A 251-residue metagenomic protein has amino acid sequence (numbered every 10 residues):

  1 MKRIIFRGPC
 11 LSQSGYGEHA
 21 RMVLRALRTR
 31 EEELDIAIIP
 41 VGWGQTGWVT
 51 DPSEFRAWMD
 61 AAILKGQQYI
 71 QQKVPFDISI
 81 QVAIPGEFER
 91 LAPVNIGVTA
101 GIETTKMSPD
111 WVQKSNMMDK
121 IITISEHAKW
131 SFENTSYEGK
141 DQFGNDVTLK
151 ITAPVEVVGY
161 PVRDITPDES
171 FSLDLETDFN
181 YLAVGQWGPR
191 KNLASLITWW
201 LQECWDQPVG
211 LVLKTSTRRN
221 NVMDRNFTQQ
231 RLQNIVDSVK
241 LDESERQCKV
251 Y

Functional and structural regions predicted by a protein language model:
M1-K2, I165-N180, C204-Q207: Nucleotide-sugar donor-binding and catalytic loop/hinge architecture of NDP-sugar-dependent glycosyltransferases
M1-Q45: N-terminal subdomain of nucleotide-sugar transferases
I5, D174-K191, I197-W200, L211-L213: Conserved donor-binding/catalytic core segment of Leloir-type glycosyltransferases
I5-R7, Q45-S131: Extended catalytic core of nucleotide-activated donor transferases of GT-like folds
C10-L11, V184-G188, T217-R219: Short donor-sugar binding/catalytic loops of nucleotide-sugar-dependent glycosyltransferases, especially enzymes
V41-G42, V209-Q233: Glycosyltransferase donor-sugar binding loop
K120-P167: Donor nucleotide-sugar binding/catalytic pocket of nucleotide-sugar-dependent glycosyltransferases
M223-Y251: Nucleotide-activated donor-binding/catalytic signature segment of Leloir-type glycosyltransferases, i.e., the conserved
